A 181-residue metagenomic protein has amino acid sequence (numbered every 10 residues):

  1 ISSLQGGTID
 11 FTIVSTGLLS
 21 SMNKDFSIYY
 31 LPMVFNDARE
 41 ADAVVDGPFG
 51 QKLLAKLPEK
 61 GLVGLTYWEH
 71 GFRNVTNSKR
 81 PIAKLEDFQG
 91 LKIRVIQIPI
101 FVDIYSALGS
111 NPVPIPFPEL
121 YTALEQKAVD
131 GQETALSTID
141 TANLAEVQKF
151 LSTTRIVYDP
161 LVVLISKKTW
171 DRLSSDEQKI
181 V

Functional and structural regions predicted by a protein language model:
I1-E40, F49-I180: N-terminal secretory/targeting leader peptides
